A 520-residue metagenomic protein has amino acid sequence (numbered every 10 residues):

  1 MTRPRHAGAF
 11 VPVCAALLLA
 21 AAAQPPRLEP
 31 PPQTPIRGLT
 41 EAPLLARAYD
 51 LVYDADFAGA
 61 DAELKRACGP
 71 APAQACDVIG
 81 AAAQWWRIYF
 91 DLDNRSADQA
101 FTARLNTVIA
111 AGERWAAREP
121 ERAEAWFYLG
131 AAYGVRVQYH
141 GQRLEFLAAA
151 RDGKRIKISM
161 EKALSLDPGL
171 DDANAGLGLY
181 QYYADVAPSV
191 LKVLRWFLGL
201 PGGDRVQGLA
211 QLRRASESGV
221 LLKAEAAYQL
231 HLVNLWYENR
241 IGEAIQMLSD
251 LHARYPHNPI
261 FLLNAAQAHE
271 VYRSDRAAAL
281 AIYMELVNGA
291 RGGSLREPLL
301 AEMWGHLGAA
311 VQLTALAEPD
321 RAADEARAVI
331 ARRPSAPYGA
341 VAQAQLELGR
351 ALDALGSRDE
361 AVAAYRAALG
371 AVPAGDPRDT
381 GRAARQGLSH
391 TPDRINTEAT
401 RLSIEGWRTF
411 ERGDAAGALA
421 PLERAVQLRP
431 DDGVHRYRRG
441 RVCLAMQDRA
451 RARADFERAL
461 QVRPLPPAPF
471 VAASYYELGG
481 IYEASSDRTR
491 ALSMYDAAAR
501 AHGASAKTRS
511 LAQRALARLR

Functional and structural regions predicted by a protein language model:
P26-R47, L51-L64, P70, G80-G169 (+4 more regions): Short coil/linker segments at helix-helix boundaries
A46, I79, W86, Y128 (+14 more regions): "A position-specific structural signal for the A-helix of alpha-solenoid helical repeats
L51, Q84, D91, Y133 (+13 more regions): Residue at a conserved register position within TPR or TPR-like alpha-solenoid repeats
C68-G69, A110, I158, A210 (+9 more regions): Amphipathic alpha-helical segments of tetratricopeptide repeats
R87-Q99, Q138-Y139, A184-K192, Y237-G242 (+7 more regions): Alpha-helical linker/edge segments of TPR/alpha-solenoid repeat scaffolds and analogous pre-/post-domain helices
K157, L200-A210, M284-N288, D353 (+3 more regions): TPR/TPR-like (Sel1-like) alpha-helical repeat modules
A226-W236, E270, M303, L307-A315 (+3 more regions): Alpha-helical adaptor scaffolds
